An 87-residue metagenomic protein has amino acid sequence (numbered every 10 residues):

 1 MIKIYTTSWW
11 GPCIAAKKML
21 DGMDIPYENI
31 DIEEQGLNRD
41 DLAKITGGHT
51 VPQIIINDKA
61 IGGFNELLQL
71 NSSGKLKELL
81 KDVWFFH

Functional and structural regions predicted by a protein language model:
M1-P26: Local sequence-structure signature of Cys/Sec-based thiol-disulfide redox active-site neighborhoods
I2, F86-H87: N-terminal leader/targeting and pre-domain segments
S8, D31-E34, L68: Structured beta->alpha junctions
G11, L37, G62: Short alpha-helical
I25-R39: Thiol-based oxidoreductase modules, predominantly thioredoxin-like and allied folds used for disulfide exchange
K44-T50: Thiol/disulfide oxidoreductase modules built on the thioredoxin-like
I56-F86: Non-catalytic, surface beta->alpha helical segment in thiol-disulfide oxidoreductase systems
